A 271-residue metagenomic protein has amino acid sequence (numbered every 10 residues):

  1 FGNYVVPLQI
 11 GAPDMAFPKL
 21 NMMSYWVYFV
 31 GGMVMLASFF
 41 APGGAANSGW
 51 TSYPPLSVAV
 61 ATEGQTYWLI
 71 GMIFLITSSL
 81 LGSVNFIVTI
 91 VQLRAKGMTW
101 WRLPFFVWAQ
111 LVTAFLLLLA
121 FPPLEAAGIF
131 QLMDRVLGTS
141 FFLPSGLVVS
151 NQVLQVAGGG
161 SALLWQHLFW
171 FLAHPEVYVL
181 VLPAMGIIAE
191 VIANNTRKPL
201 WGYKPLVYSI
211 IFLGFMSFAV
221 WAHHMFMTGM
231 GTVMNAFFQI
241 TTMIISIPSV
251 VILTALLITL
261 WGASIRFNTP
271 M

Functional and structural regions predicted by a protein language model:
F1-M271: Membrane-embedded and interfacial regions of multi-pass energy-transducing membrane proteins
